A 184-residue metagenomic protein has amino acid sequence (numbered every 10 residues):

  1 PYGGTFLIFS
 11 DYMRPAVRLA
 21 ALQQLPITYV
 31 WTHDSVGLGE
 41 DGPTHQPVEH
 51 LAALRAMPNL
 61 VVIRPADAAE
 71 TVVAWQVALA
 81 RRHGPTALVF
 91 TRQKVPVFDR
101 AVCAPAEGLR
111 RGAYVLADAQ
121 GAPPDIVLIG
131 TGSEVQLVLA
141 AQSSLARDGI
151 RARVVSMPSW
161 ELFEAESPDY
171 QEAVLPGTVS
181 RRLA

Functional and structural regions predicted by a protein language model:
P1-A52, E70-V73, L139: Thiamine diphosphate
P1-G4, S35-L38, P58-V61, P123-V127: Glycine- and acidic
Y2-G4, Y29-W31, V62-A66, L88-F90 (+1 more regions): General beta-strand structural signal in soluble alpha/beta enzymes
A16-L19, L51-A52, W75-A78, L116-D118 (+1 more regions): A generic local secondary-structure boundary/capping motif
A21, R55, A146: Anion (oxyanion) recognition and catalysis
G37-T44, A80-A184: Thiamine diphosphate
A56-M57, D67: Hydrophobic, small-residue-rich alpha-helical packing segments that form membrane-like cores
P65-R81: Conserved glycine-bearing catalytic or ligand-binding loops at nucleotide- and phosphate-handling centers of large
